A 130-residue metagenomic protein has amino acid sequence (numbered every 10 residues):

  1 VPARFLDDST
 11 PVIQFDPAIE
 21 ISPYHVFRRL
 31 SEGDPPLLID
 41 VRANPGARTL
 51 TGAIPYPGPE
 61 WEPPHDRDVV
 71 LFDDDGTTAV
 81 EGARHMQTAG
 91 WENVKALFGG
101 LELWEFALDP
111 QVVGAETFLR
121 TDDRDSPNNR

Functional and structural regions predicted by a protein language model:
V1-L37, V41-R130: Rhodanese-like catalytic fold shared by cysteine-dependent sulfurtransferases and DSP/PTP-type phosphatases
